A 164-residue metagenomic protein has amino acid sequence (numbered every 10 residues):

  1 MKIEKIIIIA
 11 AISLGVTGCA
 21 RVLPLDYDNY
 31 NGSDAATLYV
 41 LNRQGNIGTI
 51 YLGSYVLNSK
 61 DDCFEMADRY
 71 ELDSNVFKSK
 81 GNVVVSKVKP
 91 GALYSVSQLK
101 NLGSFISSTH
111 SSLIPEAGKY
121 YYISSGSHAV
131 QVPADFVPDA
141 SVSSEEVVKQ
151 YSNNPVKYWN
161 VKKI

Functional and structural regions predicted by a protein language model:
M1-V22: Sec-dependent bacterial lipoprotein signal peptides
C19-P90, S95-I164: Short loop/turn and low-complexity linker motifs enriched in small/turn-promoting residues
